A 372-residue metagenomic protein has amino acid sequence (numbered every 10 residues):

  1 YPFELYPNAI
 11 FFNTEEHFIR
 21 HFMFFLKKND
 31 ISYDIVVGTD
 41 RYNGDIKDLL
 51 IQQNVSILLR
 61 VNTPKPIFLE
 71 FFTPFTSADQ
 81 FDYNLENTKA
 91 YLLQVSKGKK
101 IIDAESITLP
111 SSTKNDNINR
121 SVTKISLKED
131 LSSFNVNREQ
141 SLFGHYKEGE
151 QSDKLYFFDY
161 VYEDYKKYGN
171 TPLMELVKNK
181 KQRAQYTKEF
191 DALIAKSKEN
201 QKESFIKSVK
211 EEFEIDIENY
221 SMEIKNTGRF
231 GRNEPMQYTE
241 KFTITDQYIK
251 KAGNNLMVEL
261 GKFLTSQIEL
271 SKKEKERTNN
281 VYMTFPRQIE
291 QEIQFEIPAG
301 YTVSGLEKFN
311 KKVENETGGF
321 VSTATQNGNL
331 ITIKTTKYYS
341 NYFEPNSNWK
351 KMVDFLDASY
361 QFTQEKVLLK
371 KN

Functional and structural regions predicted by a protein language model:
Y1-N372: A sensor for short, sequence-defined functional sites
